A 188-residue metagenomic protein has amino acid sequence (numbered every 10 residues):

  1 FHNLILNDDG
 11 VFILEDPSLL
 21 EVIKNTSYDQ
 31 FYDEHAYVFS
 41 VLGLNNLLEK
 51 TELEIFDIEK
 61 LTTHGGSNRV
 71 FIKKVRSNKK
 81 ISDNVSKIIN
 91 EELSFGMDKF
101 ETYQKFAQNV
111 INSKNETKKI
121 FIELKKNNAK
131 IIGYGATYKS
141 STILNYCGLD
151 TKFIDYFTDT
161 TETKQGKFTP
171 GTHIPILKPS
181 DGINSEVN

Functional and structural regions predicted by a protein language model:
F1-V11: A short glycine-rich, Lys/Arg-flanked "PGG" loop and its adjoining helix->strand segment in the class I
H2, S27-Y32, G148-D150, T172: Short secondary-structure boundary/capping segments
F12-L14, I131: Hydrophobic/aromatic residues located in beta-strands of well-ordered beta-sheets within soluble catalytic
L14-Y37, V41-G43, L48: Short, glycine-/aromatic-enriched active-site segment of Class I SAM-dependent methyltransferases
E52-H64: Conserved S-adenosyl-L-methionine
H64-I111: Flexible, glycine-/basic-rich loop-and-beta segments that form/coincide with the SAM-dependent methyltransferase
N109-N127: A short, well-structured juxtamembrane/interface segment
L124-N188: A solvent-exposed beta-alpha-beta segment
